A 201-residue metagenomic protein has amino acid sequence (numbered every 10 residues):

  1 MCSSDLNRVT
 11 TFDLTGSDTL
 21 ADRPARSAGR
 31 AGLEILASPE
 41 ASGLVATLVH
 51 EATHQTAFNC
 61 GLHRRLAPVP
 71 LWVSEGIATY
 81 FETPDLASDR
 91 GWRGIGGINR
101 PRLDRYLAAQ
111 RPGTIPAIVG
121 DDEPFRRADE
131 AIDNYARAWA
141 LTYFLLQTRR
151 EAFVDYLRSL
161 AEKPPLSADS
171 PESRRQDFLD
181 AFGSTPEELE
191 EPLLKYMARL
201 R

Functional and structural regions predicted by a protein language model:
M1-S3: Short, small-residue-biased leader/transition segments that mark boundaries at the very start of proteins
L6-T19, Q55, A67, A152-L157 (+1 more regions): A broadly tuned "polar low-complexity/structure-edge" signature
L6-V9, H54-Q55, L62-H63, D85-A87 (+1 more regions): Solvent-exposed loop/turn segments at secondary-structure junctions within structured extracellular/periplasmic domains
F12-L48, L62-V69: Short pre-active-site segment immediately N-terminal to the catalytic Zn-binding motif
G29, G43, R65-R201: Acidic/His/Gly-enriched intrinsically disordered linker/tail segments that often contain short helix/coil "MoRF-like"
A46-N59, A78-T79, T142: Active-site recognition of the HExxH zinc-binding catalytic motif
